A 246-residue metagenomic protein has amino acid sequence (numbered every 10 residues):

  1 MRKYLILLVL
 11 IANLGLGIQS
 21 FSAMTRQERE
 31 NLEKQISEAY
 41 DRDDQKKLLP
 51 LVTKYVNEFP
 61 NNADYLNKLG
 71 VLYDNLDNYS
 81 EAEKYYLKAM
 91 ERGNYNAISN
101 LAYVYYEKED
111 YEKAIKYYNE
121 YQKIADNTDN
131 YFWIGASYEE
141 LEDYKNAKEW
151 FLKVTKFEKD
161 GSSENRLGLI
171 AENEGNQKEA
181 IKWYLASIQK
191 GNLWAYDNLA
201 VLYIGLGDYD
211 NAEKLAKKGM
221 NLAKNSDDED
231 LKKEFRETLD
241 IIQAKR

Functional and structural regions predicted by a protein language model:
G17-D64: N-terminal leader/linker segments that initiate helical-solenoid repeat arrays
D41, N75, E107-K108, E140 (+3 more regions): Register position in tetratricopeptide repeats
N61, G93-N94, A125-D126, E158-K159 (+1 more regions): Short helix-capping/linker turns of helical repeat alpha-solenoids
N67-K68, N100, W133, R166 (+2 more regions): Canonical tetratricopeptide repeat
G205, N211-R246: Terminal, low-structured helical/coil segments at or just beyond the last alpha-helical repeat
